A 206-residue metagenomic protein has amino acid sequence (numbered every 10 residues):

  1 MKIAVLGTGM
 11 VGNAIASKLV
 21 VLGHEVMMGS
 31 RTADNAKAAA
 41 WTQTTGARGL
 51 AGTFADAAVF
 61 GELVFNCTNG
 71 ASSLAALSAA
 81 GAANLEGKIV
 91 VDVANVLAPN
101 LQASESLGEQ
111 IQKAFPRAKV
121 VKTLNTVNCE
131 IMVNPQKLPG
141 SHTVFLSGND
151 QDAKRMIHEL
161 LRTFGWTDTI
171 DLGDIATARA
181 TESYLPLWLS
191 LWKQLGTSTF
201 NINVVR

Functional and structural regions predicted by a protein language model:
M1-T44: NAD(P)+-binding Rossmann beta1-loop-alpha1 motif at the extreme N-terminus of oxidoreductases
A14, K18, A114, L160: Rossmann-fold NAD(P)-dependent oxidoreductase module
G23, F60-E62, F115-A118: Short, well-ordered alpha-helix to beta-strand connector turns
A33, N95-L97, N125-N128, D150 (+1 more regions): Glycine-rich beta-alpha junction loops
G46-I89, V93-A98: Rossmann-like NAD(P)-binding element
A51, K119-N125, T169-L172: General beta-strand structural signal in soluble alpha/beta enzymes
A94-K137: Rossmann-fold NAD(P)-binding glycine/threonine-rich loop
T143-R206: Active-site-lining helix/loop region of Rossmann-like oxidoreductase modules
